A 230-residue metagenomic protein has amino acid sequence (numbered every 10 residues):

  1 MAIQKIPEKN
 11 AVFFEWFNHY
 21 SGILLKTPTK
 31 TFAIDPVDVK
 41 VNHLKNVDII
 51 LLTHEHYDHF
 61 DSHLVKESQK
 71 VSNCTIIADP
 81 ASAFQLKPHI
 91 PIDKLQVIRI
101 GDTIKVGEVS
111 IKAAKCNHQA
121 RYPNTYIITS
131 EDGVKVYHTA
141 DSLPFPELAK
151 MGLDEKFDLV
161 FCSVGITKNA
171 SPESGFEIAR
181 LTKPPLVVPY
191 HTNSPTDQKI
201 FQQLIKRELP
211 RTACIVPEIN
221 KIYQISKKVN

Functional and structural regions predicted by a protein language model:
M1-K45, V97-E155, A170, P217-N230: Core dinuclear metal-dependent hydrolase active-site scaffold
M1-P7, T75-H89: Short, basic/low-complexity N-terminal boundary segments at the transition from targeting/disordered tails
V12, I90-I104, M151, F176 (+1 more regions): Binuclear metal-ion centers of metallo-dependent hydrolases, dominated by the metallo-beta-lactamase
F32-A33, L51, I77, V136-H138 (+2 more regions): Structural motif
P36-D38, H54-E55, A81, C116-N117 (+3 more regions): Active-site metal-binding loops of divalent metal-dependent hydrolases
D38-S82, D154-F161, K183: Active-site metal-binding motif and surrounding structural segment of the metallo-beta-lactamase
H63-S68, H89, E147-M151, E173-I178: A short acidic, amphipathic alpha-helical/loop segment
N73, K156-F161, I166, P172-T192: Proline-aspartate-enriched helix->loop->beta-strand connector
